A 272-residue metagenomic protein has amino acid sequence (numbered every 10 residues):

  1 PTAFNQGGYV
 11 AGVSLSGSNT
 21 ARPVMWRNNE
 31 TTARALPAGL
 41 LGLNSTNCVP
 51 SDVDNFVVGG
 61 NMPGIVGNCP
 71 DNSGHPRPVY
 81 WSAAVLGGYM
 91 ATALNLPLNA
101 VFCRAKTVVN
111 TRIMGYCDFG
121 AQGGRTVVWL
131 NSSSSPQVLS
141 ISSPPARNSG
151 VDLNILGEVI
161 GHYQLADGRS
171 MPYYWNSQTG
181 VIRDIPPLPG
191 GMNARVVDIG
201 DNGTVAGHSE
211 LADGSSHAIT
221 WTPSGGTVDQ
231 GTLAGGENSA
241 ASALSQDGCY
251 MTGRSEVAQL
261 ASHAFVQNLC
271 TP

Functional and structural regions predicted by a protein language model:
P1-P272: Residue-level hotspots at or immediately adjacent to binding/recognition sites across diverse folds
